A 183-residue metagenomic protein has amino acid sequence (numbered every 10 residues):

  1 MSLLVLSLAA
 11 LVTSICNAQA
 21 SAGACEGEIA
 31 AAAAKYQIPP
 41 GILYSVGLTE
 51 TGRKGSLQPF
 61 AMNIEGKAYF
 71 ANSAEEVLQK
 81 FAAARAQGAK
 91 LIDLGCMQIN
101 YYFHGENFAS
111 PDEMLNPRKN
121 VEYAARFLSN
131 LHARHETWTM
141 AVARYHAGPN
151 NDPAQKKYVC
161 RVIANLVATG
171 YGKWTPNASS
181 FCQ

Functional and structural regions predicted by a protein language model:
S2-S14: Bacterial N-terminal signal peptides
Q19-Q183: Catalytic glycan-binding domains that act on GlcNAc-containing polysaccharides
